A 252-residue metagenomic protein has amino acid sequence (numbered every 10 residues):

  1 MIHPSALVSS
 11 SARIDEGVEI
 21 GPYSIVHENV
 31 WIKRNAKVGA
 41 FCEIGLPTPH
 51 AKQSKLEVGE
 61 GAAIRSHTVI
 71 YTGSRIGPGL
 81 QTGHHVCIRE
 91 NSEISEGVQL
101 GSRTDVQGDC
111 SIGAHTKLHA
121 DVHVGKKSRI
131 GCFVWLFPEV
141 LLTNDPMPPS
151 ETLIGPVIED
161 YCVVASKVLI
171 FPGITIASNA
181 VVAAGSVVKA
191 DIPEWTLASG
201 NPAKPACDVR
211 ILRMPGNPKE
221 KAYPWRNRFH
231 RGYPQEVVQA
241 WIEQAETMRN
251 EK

Functional and structural regions predicted by a protein language model:
H3-P4, S9-S10, D15-E16, G21-P22 (+29 more regions): Left-handed beta-helix
P138-D145, R213-K219: Short glycine/proline- and charge-enriched loop/turn segments that cap or connect secondary-structure elements
P149-S150: Solvent-exposed, charged amphipathic helical/linker segments at domain boundaries
E194-K219: Conserved beta-strand-loop-alpha-helix hinge in the C-terminal portion of ABC ATPase nucleotide-binding domains
A222-P234: Long, charged amphipathic helices and adjacent flexible linkers at domain junctions
Q235-A245: Cytosolic transmitter module of two-component histidine kinases and hybrid His-Asp phosphorelay receptors
M248-K252: Short, basic, low-complexity termini and linkers enriched in Ser/Thr/Gly/Pro that act as targeting/leader peptides
